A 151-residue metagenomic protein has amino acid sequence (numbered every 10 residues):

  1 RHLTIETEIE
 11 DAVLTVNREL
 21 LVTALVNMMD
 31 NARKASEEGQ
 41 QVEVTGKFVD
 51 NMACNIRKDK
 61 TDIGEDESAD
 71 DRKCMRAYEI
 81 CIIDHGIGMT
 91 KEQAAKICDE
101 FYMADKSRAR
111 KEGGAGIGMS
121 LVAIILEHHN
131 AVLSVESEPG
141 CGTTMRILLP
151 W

Functional and structural regions predicted by a protein language model:
I9, V13-V16: Conserved micro-motifs of the catalytic ATP-binding
L21-V22: A residue-level detector for a conserved hydrophobic packing site within the catalytic ATP-binding domain
A32-R33: Short helix-loop "hinge" at the ATP-lid/N-box region of the Bergerat-fold HATPase_c
M75-A77, M89-M103: Short conserved segment of the HATPase_c
D84: Acidic ATP/Mg2+-coordinating residue in the GHKL
N130-A131: Conserved glycine-rich
